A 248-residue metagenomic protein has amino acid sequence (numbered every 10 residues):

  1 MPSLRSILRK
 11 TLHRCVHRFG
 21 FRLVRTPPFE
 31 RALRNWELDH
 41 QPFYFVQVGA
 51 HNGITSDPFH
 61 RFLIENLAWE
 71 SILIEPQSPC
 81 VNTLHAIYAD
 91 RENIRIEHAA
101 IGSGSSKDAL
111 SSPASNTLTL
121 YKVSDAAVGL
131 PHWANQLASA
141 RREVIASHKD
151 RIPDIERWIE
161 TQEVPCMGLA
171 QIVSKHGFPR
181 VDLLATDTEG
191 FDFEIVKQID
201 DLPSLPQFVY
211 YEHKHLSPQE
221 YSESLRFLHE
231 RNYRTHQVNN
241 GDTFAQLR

Functional and structural regions predicted by a protein language model:
M1-R248: Phosphate/nucleotide-binding beta-alpha loop and adjacent structural elements of enzyme active sites
